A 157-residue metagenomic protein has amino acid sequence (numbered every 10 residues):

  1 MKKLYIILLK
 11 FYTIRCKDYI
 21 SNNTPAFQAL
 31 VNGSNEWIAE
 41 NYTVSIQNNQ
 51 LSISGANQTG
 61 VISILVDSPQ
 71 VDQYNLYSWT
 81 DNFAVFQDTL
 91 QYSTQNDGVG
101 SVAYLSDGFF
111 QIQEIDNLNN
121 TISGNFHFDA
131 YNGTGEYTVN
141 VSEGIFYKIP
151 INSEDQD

Functional and structural regions predicted by a protein language model:
M1-I14: Sec-dependent bacterial lipoprotein signal peptides
L9, P25, D81-A84, F126 (+1 more regions): Short non-domain terminal segments
T13-W37, D155-D157: Bacterial Sec-dependent N-terminal signal peptides
F27-V31, N35-E40, V44-T121, Y131: Surface-exposed helix/loop patches within compact recognition domains
E114-D157: C-terminal or internal capping secondary-structure element at the end of a domain, subdomain, or sheet
